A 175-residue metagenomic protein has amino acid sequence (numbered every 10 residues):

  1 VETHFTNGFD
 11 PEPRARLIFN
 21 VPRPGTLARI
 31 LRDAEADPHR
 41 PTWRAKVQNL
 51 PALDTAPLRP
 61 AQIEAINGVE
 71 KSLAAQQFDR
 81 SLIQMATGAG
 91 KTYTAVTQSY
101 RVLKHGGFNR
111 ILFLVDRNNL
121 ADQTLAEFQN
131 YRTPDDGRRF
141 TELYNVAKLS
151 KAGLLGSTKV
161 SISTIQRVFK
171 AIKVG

Functional and structural regions predicted by a protein language model:
V1-R110, N119, Q123-D135, G156-V160 (+2 more regions): ATP-dependent helicase/translocase motor core
F9, G137, K148-K151: Long, compositionally biased, helix-prone stretches
F113-V115: Short beta-strand-centered segment that lines the nucleotide-binding/catalytic pocket of NTP-utilizing
L120, T141-S150, V168: Short acidic loop-to-helix transition motifs that present clustered carboxylates
N145-S161: Conserved motor-coupling elements within RecA-like helicase/translocase cores
K170-I172: Short, solvent-exposed loop/turn elements at domain surfaces
